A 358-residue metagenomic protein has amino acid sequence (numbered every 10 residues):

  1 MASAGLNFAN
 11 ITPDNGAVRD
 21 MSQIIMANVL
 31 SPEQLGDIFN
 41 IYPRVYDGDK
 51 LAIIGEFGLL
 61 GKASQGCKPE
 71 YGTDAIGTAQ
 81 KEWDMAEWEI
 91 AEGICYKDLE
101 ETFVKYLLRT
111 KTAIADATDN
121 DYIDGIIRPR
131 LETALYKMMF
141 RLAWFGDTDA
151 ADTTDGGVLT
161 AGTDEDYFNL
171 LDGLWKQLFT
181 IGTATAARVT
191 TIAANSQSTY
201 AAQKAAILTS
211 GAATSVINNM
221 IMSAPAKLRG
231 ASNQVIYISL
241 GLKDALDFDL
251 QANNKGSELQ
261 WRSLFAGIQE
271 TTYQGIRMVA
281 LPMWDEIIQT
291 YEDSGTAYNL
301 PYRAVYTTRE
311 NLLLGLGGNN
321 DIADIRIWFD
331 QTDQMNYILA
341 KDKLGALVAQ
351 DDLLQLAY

Functional and structural regions predicted by a protein language model:
A2-G48, E165-N219, K243-Y358: Sequence/fold signature of self-assembling virion shell proteins
M26-L108, E165-G173: Assembly/oligomerization interface modules of large self-assembling protein complexes
Y96-I126, A143, D149-A150: Short acidic, glycine/Ser/Thr-rich loop/turn "cap" segments at secondary-structure junctions
T102-F103, F140, A245-F248: Short helix/loop capping segments that flank catalytic or ligand/cofactor-binding pockets
L135-A150, G182, L228-S232: Long, hydrophobic, amphipathic alpha-helical segments used as structural scaffolds
F140-Y167: Short, glycine/acidic-rich hinge or "gate" loops at secondary-structure transitions that mediate conformational
N233-L242: Beta-edge loop/turn motif
